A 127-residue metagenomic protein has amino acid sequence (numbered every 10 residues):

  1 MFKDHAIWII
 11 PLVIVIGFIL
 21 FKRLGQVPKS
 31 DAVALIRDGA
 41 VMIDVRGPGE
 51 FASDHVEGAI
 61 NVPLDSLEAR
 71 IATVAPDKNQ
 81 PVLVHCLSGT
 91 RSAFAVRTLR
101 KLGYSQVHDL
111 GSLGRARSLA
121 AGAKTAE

Functional and structural regions predicted by a protein language model:
M1-D31, L35-D38, P48-Q80, S92-E127: Rhodanese-like catalytic fold shared by cysteine-dependent sulfurtransferases and DSP/PTP-type phosphatases
M42-D44: Structural scaffold elements adjacent to functional motifs in cytosolic proteins
H85: Short, surface-exposed ligand- or partner-binding patches at beta-edge/loop junctions that are enriched in aromatics
